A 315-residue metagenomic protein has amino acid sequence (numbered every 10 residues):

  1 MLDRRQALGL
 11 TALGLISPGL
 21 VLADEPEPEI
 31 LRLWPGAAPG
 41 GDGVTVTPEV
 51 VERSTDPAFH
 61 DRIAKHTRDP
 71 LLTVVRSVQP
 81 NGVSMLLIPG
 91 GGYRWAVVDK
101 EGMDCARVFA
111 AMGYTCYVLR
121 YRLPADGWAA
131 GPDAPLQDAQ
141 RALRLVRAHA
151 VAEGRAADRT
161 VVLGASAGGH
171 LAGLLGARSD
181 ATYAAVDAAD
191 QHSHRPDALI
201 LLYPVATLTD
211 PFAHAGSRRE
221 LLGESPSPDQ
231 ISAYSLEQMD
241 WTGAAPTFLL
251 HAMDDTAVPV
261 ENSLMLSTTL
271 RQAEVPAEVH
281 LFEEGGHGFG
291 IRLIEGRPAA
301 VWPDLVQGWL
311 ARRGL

Functional and structural regions predicted by a protein language model:
M1-I16: N-terminal secretory signal peptides and thylakoid transit peptides that target proteins across membranes
V51-F59, P204-M239, A245: Mobile cap/lid helix-loop segments that gate and shape the active-site cleft of serine hydrolases
G82-G90: Short beta-strand element of the alpha/beta-hydrolase
V97-C105, L119-A157, E295-A299: Catalytic nucleophile-loop/oxyanion-hole region of alpha/beta-hydrolase and closely related hydrolase-like folds
R141-A213: Primarily recognizes the serine-hydrolase "nucleophile elbow" in alpha/beta-hydrolase and SGNH/GDSL folds
L249-H251, D255: Short beta-strand/loop motif that positions the catalytic acidic residue of the alpha/beta-hydrolase fold
A257-N262: Conserved alpha/beta-hydrolase "acid-adjacent" motif
L264-L315: C-terminal catalytic histidine-bearing segment of alpha/beta-hydrolase fold enzymes
